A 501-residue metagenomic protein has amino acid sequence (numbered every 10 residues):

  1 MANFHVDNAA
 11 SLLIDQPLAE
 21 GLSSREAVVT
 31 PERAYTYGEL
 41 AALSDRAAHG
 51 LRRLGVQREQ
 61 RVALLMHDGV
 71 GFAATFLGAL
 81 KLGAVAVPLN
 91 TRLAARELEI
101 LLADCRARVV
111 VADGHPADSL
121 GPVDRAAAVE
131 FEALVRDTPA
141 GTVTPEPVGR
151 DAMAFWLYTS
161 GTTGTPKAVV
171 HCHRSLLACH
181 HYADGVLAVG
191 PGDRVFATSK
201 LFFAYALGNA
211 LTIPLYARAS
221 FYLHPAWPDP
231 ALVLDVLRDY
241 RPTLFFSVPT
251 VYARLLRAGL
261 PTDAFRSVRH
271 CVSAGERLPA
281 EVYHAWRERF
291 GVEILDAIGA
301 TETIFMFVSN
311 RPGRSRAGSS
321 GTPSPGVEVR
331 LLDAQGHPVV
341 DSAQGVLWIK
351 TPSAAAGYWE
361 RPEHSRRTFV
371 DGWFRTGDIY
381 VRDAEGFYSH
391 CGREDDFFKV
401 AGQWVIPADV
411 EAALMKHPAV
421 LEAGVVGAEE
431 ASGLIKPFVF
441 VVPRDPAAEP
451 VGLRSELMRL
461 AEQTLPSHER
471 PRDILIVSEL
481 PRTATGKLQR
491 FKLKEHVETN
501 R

Functional and structural regions predicted by a protein language model:
D7, S24-G69, A73-L77, A94-E99 (+1 more regions): Conserved AMP-binding/adenylate-forming core of the ANL superfamily
S24, A140-Y158, T165, A188-R194: Conserved pre-ATP/AMP-binding loop-to-beta segment of ANL
T36-E39, A154-A178, G321: Conserved AMP-binding A3 loop
L93, V110, F245, T351 (+6 more regions): AMP-binding/adenylate-forming catalytic core of the ANL superfamily
V109, G114-D151, T165, A258: ANL superfamily adenylate-forming
L177-A197, A204-T243, A258: Conserved AMP-binding/adenylation subdomain of ANL enzymes
P242-S247, L256-R316, E328: Gly/Ser/Thr-rich phosphate-binding loop
T322-G326, H337-T368, Q403-V405: Conserved ATP/PPi-binding loop(s) of AMP-dependent carboxylate-activating enzymes
